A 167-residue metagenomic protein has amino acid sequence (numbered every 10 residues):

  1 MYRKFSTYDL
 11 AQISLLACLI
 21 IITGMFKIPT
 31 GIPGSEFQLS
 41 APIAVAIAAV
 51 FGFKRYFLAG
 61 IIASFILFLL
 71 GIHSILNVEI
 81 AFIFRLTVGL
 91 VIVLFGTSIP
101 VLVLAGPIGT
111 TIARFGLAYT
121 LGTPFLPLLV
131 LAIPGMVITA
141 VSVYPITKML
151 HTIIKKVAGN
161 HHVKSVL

Functional and structural regions predicted by a protein language model:
M1-L167: Loop-helix junctions at membrane interfaces
